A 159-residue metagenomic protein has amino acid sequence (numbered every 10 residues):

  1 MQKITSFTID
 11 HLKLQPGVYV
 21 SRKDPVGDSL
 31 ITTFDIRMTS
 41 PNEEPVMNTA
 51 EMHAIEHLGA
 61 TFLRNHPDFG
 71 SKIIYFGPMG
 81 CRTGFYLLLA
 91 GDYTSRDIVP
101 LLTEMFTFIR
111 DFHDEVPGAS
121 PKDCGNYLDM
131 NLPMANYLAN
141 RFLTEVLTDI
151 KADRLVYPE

Functional and structural regions predicted by a protein language model:
M1-L63: His/Glu-rich zincin catalytic helix
F7, F34, F62, F69 (+5 more regions): Phenylalanine-focused residue identity feature
G17-Y19, G80, G84, G125: Glycine-centered flexibility motif
P41, P45-D97: M16/MPP (pitrilysin/insulinase) zinc-metallopeptidase core fold and M16-derived inactive scaffolds
L88-E159: Acidic/histidine-enriched segments that form metal/cofactor-coordinating and catalytic pocket/exosite environments
